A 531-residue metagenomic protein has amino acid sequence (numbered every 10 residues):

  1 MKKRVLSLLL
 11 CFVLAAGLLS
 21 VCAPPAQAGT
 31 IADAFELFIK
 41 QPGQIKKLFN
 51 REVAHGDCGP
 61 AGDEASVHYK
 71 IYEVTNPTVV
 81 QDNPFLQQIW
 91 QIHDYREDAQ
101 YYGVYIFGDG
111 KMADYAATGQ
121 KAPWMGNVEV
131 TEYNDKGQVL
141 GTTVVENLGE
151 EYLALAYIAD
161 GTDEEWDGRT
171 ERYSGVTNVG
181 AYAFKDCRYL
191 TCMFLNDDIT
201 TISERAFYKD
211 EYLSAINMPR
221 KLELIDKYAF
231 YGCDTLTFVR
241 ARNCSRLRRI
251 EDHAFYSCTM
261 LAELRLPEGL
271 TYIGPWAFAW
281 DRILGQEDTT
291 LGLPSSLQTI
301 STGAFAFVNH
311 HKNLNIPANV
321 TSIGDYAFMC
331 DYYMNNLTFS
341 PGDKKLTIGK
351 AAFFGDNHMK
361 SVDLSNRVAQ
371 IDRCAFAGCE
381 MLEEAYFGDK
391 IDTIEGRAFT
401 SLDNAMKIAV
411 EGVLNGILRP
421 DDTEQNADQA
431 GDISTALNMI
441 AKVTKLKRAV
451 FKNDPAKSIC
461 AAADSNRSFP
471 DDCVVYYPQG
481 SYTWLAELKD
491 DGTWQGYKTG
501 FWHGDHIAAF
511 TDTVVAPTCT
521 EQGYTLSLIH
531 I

Functional and structural regions predicted by a protein language model:
M1-V5: Positively charged n-region of N-terminal signal peptides that target proteins for export
C11-S20: Bacterial N-terminal signal peptides
L19-F35: Sec-dependent signal peptide cleavage junction
F35-K40, I45-N50, D57, R467-H506: Extracellular/surface-exposed low-complexity segments
E52-P60, H503-Y524: Disulfide-bonded cysteine-rich modules in secreted/extracellular proteins, activating on the conserved Cys frameworks
V104-D109, N127-N178, R188-T201, E211-L224 (+9 more regions): Structural signature of tandem-repeat unit edges
G180-Y182, E204-A206, K227-A229, D252-A254 (+6 more regions): Consensus positions within tandem repeat domains that build extended binding/scaffold surfaces
H530-I531: Conserved small/polar residues in nucleotide/adenosyl-binding loops
